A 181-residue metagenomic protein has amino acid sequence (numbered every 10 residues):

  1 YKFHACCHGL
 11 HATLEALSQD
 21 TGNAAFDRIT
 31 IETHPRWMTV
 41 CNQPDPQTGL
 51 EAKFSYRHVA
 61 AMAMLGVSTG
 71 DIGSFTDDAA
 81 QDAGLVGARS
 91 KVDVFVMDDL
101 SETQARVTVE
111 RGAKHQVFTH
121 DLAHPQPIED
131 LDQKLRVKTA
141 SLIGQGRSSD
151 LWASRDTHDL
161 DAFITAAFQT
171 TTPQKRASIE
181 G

Functional and structural regions predicted by a protein language model:
Y1-G181: Terminal-appendage/accessory-domain detector
